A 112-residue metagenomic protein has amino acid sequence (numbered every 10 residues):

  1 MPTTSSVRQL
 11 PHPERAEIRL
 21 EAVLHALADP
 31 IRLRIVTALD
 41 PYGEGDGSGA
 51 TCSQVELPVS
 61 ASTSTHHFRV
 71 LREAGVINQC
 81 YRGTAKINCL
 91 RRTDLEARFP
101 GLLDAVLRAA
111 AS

Functional and structural regions predicted by a protein language model:
M1-L27: N-terminal leader segment of winged-helix/HTH proteins
T4-V7, R15, I35, T51 (+1 more regions): General secondary-structure edge motif
E21-S60, R82-A97: N-terminal helix-turn-helix DNA-binding core of bacterial DNA-binding proteins
D29, H67, P100: Conserved acidic functional residues
G43-E44, T63, R72, L103: Residue-level detector of secondary-structure transition/capping positions
G47, L103-S112: Short, charged, intrinsically disordered terminal tails
S53-N78: Canonical helix-turn-helix DNA-binding module
V70, G75-L107: Charged, amphipathic alpha-helical coiled-coil/dimerization segments
